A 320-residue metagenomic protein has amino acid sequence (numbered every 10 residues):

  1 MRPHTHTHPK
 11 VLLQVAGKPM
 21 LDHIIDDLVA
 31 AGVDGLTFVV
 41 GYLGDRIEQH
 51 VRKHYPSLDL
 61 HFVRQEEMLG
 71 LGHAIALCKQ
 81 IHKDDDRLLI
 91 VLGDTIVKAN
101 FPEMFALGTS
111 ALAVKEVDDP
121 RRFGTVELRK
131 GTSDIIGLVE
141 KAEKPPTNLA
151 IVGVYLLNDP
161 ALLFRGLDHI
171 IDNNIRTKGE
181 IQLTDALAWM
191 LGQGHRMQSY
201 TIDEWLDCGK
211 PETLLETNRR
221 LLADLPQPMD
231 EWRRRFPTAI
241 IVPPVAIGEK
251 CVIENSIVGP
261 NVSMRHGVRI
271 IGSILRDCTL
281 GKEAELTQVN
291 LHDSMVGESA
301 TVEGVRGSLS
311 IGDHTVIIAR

Functional and structural regions predicted by a protein language model:
M1-H6: N-terminal nucleotide-binding beta1-loop-alpha1 segment
V11, D59-H61, D134, R196-Q198: Conserved beta-strand segments of alpha/beta enzyme cores
L12, V126-L128, S199: A structural signal for short hydrophobic beta-strand segments in well-ordered beta-sheet cores
L13-Q14, K18-L92, P102-E103, R306 (+2 more regions): Conserved N-terminal catalytic core of the sugar/cofactor nucleotidyltransferase
T37-G41, V114, T279, M295: Short internal beta-strands
I96-I170, N174: Conserved core of the sugar-phosphate nucleotidyltransferase
G131, H169-R320: Left-handed beta-helix
